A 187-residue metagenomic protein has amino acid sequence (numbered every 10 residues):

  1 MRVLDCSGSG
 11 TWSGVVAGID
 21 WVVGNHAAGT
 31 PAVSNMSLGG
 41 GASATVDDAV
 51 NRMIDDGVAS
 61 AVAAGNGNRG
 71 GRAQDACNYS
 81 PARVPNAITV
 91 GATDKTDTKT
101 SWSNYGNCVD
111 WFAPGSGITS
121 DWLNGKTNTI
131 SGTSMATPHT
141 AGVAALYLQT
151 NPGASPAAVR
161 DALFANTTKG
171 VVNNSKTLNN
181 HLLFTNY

Functional and structural regions predicted by a protein language model:
M1-S13, G70-Q74, T129-S131: Active-site-proximal loop motif in hydrolases
R2, N35-G39, A61-A64, G91 (+1 more regions): A cross-family glycoside hydrolase active-site/sugar-binding cleft signature
G10, D48, M135-H139: Aromatic- and histidine-enriched alpha-helix N-cap/loop-to-helix transition segments that scaffold the rims
S13-G24, D47, N51: Amphipathic, non-transmembrane alpha-helical secondary structure
G24, G29-L38, S43-A49, D56-V58 (+4 more regions): C-terminal subdomain of the subtilisin-like protease fold in secreted/lumenal serine endopeptidases
V58, Y79-Q149, G153, A157-F164 (+1 more regions): Extracellular S/T/G-rich loop segment that most often corresponds to the catalytic His/Ser-adjacent loop
N66-N86: Glycine-rich, charge-decorated loop segments at or immediately adjacent to ligand/cofactor-binding or catalytic sites
